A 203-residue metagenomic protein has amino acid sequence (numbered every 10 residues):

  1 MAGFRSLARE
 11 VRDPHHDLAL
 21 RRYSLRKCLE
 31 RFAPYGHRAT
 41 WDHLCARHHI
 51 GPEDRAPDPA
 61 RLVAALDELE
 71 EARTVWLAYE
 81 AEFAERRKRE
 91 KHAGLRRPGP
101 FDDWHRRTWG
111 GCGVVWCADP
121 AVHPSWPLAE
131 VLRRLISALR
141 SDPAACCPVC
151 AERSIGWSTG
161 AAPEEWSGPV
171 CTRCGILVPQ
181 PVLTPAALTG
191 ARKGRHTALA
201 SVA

Functional and structural regions predicted by a protein language model:
M1-F32, L128-E130: Short terminal alpha-helical segments
R12-L20, Y35-H37, P52-A56, W116-H123: Charged, low-complexity interaction regions
R38-A64: Short, charged early-sequence alpha-helical segments and their helix-coil boundaries
R140-A144, G168: Residues immediately within or flanking Cys/His clusters that coordinate Zn2+ in small zinc-binding modules
C147-C150, C171-C174: Short cysteine-rich clusters marking metal-coordination/redox-active sites
E152-G156, P179: Short functional micro-motifs and their immediate structural scaffolds
S158-P169: Short linker/helix segments within small regulatory modules
G175-A191: Short metal-binding segments enriched for Cys and/or His
